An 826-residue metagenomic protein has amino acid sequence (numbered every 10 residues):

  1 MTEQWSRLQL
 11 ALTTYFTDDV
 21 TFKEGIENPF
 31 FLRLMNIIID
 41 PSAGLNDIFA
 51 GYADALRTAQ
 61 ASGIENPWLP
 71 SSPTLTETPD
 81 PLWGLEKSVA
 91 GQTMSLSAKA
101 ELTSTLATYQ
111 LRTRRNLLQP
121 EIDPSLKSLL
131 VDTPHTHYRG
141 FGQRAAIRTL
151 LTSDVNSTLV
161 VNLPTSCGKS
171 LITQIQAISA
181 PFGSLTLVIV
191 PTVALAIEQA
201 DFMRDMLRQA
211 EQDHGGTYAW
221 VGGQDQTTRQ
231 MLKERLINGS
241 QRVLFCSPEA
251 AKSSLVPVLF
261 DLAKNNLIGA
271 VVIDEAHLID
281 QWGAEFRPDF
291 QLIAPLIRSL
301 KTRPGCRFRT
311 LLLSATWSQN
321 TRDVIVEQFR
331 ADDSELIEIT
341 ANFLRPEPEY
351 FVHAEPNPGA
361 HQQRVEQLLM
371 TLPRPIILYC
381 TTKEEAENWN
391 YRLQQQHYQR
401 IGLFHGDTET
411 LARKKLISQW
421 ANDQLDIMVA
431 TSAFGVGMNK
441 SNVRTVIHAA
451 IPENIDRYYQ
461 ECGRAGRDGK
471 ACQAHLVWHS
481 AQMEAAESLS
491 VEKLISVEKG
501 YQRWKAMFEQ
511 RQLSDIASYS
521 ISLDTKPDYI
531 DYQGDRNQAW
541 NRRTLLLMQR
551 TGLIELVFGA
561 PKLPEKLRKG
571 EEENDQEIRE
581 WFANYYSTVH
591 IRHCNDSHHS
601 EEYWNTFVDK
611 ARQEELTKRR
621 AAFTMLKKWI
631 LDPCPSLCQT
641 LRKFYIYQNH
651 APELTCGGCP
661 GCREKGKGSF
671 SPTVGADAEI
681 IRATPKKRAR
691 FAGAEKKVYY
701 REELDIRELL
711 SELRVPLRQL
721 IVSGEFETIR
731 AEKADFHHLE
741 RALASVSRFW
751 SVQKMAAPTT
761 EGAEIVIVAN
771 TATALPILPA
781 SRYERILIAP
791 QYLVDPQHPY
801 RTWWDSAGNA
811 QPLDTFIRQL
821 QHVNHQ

Functional and structural regions predicted by a protein language model:
M1-E347, P356-R374, K383-Q399, T408 (+9 more regions): N-terminal helicase ATP-binding lobe
I189, L296, L313, A449 (+4 more regions): Generic beta-sheet signal
T192, G223, V272, A341-F343 (+5 more regions): Short, acidic/turn-prone active-site loops that include or flank metal/cofactor- and phosphate-binding residues
G222-G223, P248-E249, T381-K383, Y699-L704 (+3 more regions): Structural motif
P348, P672-W750: Active-site-facing substrate-recognition patch
T371-A386, Y391-G406, A412-S432, M438-A678 (+1 more regions): C-terminal helicase lobe
F749-H825: PRPP/pyrophosphate-binding module of the type I phosphoribosyltransferase fold
